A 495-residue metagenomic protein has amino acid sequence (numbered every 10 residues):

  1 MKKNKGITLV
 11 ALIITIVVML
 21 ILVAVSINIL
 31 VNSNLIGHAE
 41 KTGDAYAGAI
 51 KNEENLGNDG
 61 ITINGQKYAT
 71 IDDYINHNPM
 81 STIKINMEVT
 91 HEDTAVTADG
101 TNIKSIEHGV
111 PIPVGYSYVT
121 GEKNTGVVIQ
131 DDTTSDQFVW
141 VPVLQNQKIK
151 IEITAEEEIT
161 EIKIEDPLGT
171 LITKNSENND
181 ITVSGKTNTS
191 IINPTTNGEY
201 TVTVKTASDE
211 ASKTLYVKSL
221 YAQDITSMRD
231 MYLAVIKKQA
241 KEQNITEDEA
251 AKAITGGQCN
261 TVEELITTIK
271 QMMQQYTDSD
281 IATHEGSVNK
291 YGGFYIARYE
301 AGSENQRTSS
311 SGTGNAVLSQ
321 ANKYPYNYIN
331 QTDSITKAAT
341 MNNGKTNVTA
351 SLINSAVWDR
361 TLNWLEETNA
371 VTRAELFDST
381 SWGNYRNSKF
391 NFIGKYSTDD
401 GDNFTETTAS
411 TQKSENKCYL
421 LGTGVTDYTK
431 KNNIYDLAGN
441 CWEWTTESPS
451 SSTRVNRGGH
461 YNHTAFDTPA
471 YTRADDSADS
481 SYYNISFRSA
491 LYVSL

Functional and structural regions predicted by a protein language model:
K5-I27: N-terminal single-pass transmembrane signal-anchor helix
I29-E53: Aliphatic-rich helix starts adjacent to a transmembrane/signal segment
N78-K150, K237, K241, T246-D248 (+1 more regions): GGW-centered surface loops in extracellular recognition modules
K123, T133-S135, I225-D436: Short aromatic-cysteine micro-motif
I192-G198: Surface-exposed, short loops/turns at beta-strand junctions within beta-sandwich domains
V204-T206: Conserved structural position at the C-terminal beta-strand of extracellular beta-sandwich adhesion modules
A211-S219: Edge beta-strands of extracellular beta-sandwich domains
Y328-N342, V348-T349, I353, Y428-T429 (+1 more regions): Disulfide-stabilized, aromatic/cysteine-rich ligand-recognition loop
